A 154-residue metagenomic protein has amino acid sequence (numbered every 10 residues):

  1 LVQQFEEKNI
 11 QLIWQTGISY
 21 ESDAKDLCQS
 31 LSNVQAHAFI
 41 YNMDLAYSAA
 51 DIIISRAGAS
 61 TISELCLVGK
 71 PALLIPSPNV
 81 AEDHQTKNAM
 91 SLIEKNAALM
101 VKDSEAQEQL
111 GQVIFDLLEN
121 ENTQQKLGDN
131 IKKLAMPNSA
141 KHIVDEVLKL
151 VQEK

Functional and structural regions predicted by a protein language model:
L1-I52, T86-A89, V101-L110: Donor-nucleotide binding loops and adjacent catalytic segments primarily of GT-B fold Leloir glycosyltransferases
D23, A49, Q109-D116, K126 (+3 more regions): Alpha-helical elements of Rossmann-like donor-binding domains used by nucleotide-donor carbohydrate transfer enzymes
M43-Q85: A donor-sugar binding/catalytic signature common to diverse glycosyltransferases and related nucleotide-sugar
N79-F115, N122: Change "using UDP/GDP/dTDP sugars" to "using nucleotide sugars
T123-P137: A short, well-ordered alpha-helix in the C-terminal region of glycosyltransferases
M136-K154: C-terminal alpha-helical cap of glycosyltransferases
